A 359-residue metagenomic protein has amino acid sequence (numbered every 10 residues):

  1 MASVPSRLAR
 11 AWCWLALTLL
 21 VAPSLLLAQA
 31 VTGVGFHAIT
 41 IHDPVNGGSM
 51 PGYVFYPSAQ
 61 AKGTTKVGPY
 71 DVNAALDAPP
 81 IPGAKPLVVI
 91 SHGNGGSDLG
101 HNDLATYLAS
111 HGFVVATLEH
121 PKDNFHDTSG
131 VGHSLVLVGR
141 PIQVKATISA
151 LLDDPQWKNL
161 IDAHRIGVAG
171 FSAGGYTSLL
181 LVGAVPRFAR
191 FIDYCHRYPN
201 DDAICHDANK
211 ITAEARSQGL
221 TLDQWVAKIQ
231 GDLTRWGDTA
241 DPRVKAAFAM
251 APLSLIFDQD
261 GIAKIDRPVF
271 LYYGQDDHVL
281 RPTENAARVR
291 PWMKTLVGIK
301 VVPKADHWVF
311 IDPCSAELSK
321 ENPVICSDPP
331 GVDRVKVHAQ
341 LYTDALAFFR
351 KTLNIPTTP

Functional and structural regions predicted by a protein language model:
Q29-I90, S110, G298: Domain-level recognition of soluble alpha/beta enzyme cores, biased toward histidine phosphatases/phosphomutases
K66-P69, G95, L99-T106, E119-I142 (+2 more regions): Cap/lid segment of the alpha/beta-hydrolase catalytic domain
D77-K85, I90-D127, H278-P282: Short substrate-entry loop that stabilizes the transition state in hydrolases
H133-N159, Y194-K210, E214-S217, L233: Alpha/beta-hydrolase active-site loop
S149-L152, G175-R187: Short glycine-enriched nucleophile-adjacent loop and the immediately C-terminal alpha-helix near the catalytic center
L255, D276-L280, W308: Acidic catalytic loop of the alpha/beta-hydrolase fold
R267, R281-R290, C314: Short alpha-helix in the alpha/beta-hydrolase fold that links the catalytic acid
L271-Y273: Short beta-strand/loop motif that positions the catalytic acidic residue of the alpha/beta-hydrolase fold
